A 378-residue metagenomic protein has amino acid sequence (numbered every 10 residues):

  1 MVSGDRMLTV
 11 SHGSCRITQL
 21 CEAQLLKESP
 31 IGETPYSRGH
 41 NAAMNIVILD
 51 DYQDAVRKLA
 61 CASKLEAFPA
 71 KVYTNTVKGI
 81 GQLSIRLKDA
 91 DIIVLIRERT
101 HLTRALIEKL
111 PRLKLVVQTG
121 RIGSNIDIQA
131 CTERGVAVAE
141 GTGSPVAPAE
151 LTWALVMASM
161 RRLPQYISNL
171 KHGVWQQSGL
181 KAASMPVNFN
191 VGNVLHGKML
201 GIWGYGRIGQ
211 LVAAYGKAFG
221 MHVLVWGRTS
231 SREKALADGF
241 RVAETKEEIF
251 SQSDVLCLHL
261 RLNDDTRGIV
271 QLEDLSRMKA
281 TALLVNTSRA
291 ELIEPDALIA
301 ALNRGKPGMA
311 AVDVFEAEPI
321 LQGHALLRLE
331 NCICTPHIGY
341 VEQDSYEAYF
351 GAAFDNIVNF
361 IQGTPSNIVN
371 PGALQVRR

Functional and structural regions predicted by a protein language model:
A43-S144, S251, Q271: An N-terminal-biased, well-structured beta-alpha scaffold segment characteristic of Rossmann-like dinucleotide-binding
F68, V136, F240-R241, G308 (+1 more regions): Short, conserved active-site loop motifs that form the nucleotide-linked donor/cofactor pocket
K88, I92, E98-R104, T229-A325: Rossmann-like adenosine-cofactor binding region
R134, G141-M199, L211-A214, T364 (+1 more regions): Phosphate-binding beta-alpha-beta segment of Rossmann-like dinucleotide-binding domains, i.e., the NAD(P)
V174, A280-R378: Rossmann-like dinucleotide-binding domain for NAD(H)/NADP(H)
Y205-G206: Glycine-rich Rossmann-fold phosphate-binding loop(s) that bind the pyrophosphate of adenine dinucleotide cofactors
